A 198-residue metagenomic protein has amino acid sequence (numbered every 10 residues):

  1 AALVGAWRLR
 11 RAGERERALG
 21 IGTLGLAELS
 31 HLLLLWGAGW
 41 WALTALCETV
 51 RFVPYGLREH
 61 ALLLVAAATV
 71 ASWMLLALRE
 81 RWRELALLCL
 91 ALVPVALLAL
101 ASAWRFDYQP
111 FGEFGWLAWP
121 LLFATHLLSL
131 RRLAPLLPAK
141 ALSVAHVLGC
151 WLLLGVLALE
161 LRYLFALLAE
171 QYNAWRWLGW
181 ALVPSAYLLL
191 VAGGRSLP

Functional and structural regions predicted by a protein language model:
A1-P198: Alpha-helical transmembrane segments of multi-pass membrane proteins
